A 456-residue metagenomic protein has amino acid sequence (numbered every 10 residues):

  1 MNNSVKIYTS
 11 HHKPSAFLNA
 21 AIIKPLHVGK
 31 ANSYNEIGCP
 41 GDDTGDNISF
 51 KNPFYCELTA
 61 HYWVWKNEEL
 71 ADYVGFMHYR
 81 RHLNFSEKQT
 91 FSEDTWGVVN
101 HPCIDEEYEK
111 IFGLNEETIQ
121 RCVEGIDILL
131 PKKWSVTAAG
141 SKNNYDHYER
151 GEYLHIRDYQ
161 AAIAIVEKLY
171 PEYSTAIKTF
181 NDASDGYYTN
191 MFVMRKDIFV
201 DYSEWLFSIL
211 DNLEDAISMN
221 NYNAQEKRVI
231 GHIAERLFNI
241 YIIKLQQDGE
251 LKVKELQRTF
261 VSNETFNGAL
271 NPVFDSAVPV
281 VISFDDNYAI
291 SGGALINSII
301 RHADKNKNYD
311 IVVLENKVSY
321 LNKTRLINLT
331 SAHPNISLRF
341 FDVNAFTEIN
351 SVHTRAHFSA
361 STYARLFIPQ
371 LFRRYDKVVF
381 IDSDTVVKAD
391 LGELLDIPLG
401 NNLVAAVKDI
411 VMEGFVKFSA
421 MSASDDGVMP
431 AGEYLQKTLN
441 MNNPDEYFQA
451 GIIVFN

Functional and structural regions predicted by a protein language model:
M1-P272, A406-V407, K417-F448, I452: ER/Golgi luminal nucleotide-sugar-dependent glycosyltransferases, focusing on the catalytic module
V5-T9, S276-I282, I299, D310-V313: Hydrophobic targeting segments
N19-I23, L321-P334, A420: Short, aromatic/basic amphipathic alpha-helical patches
L26-N67, L329-L371: Active-site-proximal specificity loops/subdomain of glycosyltransferases
G75-M77, K377-D384: Short aromatic-hydrophobic micro-motifs that form the base-stacking/packing surface for donor nucleotide recognition
A289-D304: Histidine-anchored nucleotide/phosphate-binding helix
Y309-K317, A406-K408: Short internal beta-strands
E393-K408: A short alpha/beta connector and helix-capping loop motif
